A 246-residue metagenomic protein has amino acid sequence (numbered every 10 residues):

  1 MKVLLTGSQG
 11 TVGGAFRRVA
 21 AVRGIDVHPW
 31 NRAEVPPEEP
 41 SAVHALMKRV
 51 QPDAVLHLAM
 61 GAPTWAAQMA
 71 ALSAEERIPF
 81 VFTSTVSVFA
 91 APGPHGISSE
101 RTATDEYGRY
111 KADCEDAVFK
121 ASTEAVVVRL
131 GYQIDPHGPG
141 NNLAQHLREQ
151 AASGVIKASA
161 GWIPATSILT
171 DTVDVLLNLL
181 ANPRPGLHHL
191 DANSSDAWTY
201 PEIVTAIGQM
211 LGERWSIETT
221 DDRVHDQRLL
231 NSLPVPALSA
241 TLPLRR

Functional and structural regions predicted by a protein language model:
M1-R23: N-terminal Rossmann NAD(P)H-binding glycine-rich loop of SDR-like oxidoreductase domains
T6, W30, L58, F80-V86 (+1 more regions): SDR active-site strand-loop-helix element
A20, V224-R246: Amphipathic terminal alpha-helices
D26-P37, T219-T220: A short beta-strand-loop structural module common to alpha/beta enzyme folds
V35-E76, V88, H95: NAD(P)H-binding glycine-rich loop region in Rossmannoid oxidoreductase-like domains and their noncatalytic homologs
V88-V128, I134-D135: Catalytic helix-loop patch of NAD(P)-dependent Rossmann-fold dehydrogenases
F119-P164, D171: NAD(P)-dependent short-chain dehydrogenase/reductase
V173-D226: Mid/C-terminal beta-alpha module of Rossmann-like enzyme folds, strongest in SDR-family dehydrogenases/epimerases
